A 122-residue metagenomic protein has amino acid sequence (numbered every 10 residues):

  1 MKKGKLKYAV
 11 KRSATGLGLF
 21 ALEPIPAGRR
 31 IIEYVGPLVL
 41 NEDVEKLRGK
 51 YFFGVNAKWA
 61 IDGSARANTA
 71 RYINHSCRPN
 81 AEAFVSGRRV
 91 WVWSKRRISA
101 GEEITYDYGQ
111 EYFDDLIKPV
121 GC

Functional and structural regions predicted by a protein language model:
K2-A83: Catalytic cores of histone-lysine modification enzymes
S76-C122: C-terminal SET catalytic tail plus cysteine-rich post-SET Zn-binding segment of SAM-dependent SET-domain
